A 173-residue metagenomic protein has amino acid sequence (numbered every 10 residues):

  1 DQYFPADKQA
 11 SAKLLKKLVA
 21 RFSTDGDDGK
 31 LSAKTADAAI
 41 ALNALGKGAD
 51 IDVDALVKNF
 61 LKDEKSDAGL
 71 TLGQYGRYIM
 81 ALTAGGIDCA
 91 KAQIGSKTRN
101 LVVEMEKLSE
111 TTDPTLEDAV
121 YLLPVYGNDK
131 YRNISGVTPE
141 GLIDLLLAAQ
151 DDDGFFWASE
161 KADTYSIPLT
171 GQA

Functional and structural regions predicted by a protein language model:
D1-Q2, A6-Q9: Polybasic, low-complexity, intrinsically disordered segments
D1-Q2, T24-A49, D67-K91, T111-G141 (+1 more regions): An alpha-helical repeat/solenoid feature that recognizes helix-turn-helix modules
K8-V19, A39, D50-L61, Y75-I79 (+5 more regions): Hydrophobic core segments within long, regular secondary-structure runs in both alpha- and beta-rich folds
